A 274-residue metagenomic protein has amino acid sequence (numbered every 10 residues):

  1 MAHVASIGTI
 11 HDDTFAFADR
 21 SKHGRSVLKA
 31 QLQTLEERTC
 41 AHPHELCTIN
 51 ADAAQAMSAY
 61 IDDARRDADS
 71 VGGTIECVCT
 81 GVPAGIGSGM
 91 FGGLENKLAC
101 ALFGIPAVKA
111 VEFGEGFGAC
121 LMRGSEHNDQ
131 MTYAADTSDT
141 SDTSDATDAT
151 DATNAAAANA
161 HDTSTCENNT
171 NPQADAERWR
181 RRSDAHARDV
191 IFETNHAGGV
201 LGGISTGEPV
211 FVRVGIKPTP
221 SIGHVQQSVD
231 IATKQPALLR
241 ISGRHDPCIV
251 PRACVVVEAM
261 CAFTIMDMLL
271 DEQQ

Functional and structural regions predicted by a protein language model:
M1-I7, G116, L270-Q274: Short alpha-helical "patches" and their helix-cap loops
M1-M90: Glycine-rich, mobile lid/loop segments that gate access to catalytic sites or pores
S6-F17, G124-H127, K234-L239: Short, mixed-charge aromatic SLiMs
C40, C47, C77-C79, C100 (+5 more regions): Generic recognition of cysteine residues
Q55-S58, N96-F103, F211-R213, C254-D267: Predominant activation on well-ordered alpha-helical scaffold segments within soluble catalytic domains
D67-D142, E167, N171-P236: Glycine-rich anion/phosphate-binding loop at the beta-strand->alpha-helix junction
A135-N169: Compositionally biased, intrinsically disordered low-complexity segments enriched for polar/charged residues
T219-Q274: Internal helix-turn-beta structural module
